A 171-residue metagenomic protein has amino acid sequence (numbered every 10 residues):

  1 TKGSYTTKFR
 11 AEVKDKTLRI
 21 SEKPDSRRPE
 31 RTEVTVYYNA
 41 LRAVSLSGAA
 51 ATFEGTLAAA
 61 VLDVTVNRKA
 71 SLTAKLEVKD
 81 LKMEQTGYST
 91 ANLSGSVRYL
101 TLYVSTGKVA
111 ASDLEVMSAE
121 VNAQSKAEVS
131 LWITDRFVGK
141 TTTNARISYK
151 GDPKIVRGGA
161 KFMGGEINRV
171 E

Functional and structural regions predicted by a protein language model:
S4-S47: Mid-chain, structured segments of secreted extracytoplasmic proteins
E33-V36, L41-E171: Extended, compositionally simple hydrophobic/Ser/Thr-rich segments that build repetitive fibrous architectures
